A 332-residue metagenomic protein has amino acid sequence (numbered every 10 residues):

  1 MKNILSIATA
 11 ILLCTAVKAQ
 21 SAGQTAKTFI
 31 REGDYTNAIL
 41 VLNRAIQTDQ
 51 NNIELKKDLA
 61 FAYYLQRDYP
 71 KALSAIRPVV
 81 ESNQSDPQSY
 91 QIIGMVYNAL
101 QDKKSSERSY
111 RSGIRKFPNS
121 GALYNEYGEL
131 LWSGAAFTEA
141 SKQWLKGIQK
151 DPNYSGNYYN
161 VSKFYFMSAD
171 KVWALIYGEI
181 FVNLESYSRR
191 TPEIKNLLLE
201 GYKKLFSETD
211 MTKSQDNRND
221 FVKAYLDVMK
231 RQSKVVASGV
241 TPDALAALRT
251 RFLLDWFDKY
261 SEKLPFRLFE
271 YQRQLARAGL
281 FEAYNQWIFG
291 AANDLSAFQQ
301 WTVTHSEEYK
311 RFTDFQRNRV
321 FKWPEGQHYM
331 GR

Functional and structural regions predicted by a protein language model:
R31-E32, L65-Q66, A99-L100, S133-G134 (+2 more regions): Register position in tetratricopeptide repeats
R44-A45, P78-V79, S112-G113, K146-G147 (+1 more regions): Canonical positions in the second alpha-helix
Q50, Q84, P118, P152 (+1 more regions): Short coil turns that delineate tetratricopeptide repeat
L55, S89, L123, N157 (+1 more regions): TPR alpha-solenoid repeat register
D58-F61, Q91-M95, E126, N160 (+1 more regions): Canonical tetratricopeptide repeat
D68-K71, A99-K104, V172-L175, Y187 (+1 more regions): Alpha-helical linker/edge segments of TPR/alpha-solenoid repeat scaffolds and analogous pre-/post-domain helices
